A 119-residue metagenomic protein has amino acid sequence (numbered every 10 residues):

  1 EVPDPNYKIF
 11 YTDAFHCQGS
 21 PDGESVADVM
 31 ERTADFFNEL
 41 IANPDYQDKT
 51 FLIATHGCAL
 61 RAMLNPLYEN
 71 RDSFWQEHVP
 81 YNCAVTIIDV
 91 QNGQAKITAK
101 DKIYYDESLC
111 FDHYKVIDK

Functional and structural regions predicted by a protein language model:
E1, A42, Y46-K49, N65-K119: Acidic, low-complexity terminal tails and accessory targeting/binding regions of phosphate-metabolizing enzymes
E1-A34, T98, D118: Phosphate-handling substructures
H16, M63-N65: A short alpha-helix capping/helix-coil boundary motif
D35-N43: A generic secondary-structure signal
H56: Short, conserved phosphate/pyrophosphate- and ester-handling motifs at nucleotide-, phospho-/glycolipid
A59-L60: Alpha-helix capping/helix-boundary segments
